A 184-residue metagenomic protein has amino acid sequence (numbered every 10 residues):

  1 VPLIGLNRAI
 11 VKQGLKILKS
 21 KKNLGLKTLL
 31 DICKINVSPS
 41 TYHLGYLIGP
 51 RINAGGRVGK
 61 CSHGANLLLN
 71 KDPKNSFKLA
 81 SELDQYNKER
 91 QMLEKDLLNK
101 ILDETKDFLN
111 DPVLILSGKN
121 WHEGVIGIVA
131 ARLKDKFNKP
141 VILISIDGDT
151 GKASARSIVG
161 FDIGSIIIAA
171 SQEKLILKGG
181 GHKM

Functional and structural regions predicted by a protein language model:
V1-M184: Hydrophobic helix-and-loop "lid/oligomerization" segment in the mid-to-C-terminal part of catalytic domains
